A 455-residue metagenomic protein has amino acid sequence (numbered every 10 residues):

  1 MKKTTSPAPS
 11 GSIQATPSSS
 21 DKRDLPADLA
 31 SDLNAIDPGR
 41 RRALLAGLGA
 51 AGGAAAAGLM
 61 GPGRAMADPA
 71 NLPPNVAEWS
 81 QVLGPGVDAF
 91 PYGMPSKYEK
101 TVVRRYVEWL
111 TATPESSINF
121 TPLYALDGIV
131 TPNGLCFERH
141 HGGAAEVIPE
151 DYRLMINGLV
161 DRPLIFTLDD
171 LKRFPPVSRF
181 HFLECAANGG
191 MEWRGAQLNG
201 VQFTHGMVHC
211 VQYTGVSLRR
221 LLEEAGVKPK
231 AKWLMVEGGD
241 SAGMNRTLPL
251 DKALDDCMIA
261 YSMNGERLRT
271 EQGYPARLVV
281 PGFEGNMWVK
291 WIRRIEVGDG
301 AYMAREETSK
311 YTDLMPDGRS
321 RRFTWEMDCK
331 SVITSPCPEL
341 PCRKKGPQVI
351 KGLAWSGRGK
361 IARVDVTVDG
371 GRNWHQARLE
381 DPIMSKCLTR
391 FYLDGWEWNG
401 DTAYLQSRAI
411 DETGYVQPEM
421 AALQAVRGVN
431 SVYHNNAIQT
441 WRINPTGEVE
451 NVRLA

Functional and structural regions predicted by a protein language model:
M1-G39, A57, M66: N-terminal secretory signal peptides
T4-T5, A15, D24, P62 (+3 more regions): Residue-level detector of intrinsically disordered/flexible regions characterized by low predicted structural confidence
I36, R42-A67: N-terminal export signals
P38, A46-G47, L221, T367: Generic alpha-helical secondary-structure signal
R40-R41, R277: Short, cationic motifs built from Arg/Lys/His that form the positively charged side of catalytic pockets
D68-A455: Structured, non-membrane catalytic/scaffold regions adjacent to prosthetic-group chemistry
